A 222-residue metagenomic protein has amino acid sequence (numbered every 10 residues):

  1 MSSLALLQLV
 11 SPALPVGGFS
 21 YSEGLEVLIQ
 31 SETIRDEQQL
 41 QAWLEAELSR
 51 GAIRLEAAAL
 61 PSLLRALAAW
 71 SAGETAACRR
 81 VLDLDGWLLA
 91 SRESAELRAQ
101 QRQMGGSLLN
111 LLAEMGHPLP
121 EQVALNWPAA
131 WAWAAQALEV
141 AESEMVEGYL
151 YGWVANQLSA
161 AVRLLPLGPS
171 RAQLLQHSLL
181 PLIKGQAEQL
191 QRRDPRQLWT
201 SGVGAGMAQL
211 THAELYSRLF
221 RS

Functional and structural regions predicted by a protein language model:
M1-S222: Metal- and O2-centered redox machinery and metal/ROS homeostasis
